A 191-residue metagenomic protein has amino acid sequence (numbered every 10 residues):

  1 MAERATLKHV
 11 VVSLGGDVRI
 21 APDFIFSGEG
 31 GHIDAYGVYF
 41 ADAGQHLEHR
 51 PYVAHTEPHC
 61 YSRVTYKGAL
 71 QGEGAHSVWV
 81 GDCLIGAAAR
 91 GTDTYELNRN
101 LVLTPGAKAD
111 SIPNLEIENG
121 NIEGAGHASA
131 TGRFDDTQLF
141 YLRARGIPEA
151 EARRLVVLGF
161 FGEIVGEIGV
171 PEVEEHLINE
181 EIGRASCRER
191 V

Functional and structural regions predicted by a protein language model:
M1-I147, F161, I168-R188: Conserved beta-strand/loop scaffold segments within soluble protein domains that form the structured core and edges
G31, A152-R153: Small-residue helix-packing motif on alpha-helices
R154-E163: Small/polar glycine-rich anion-binding or flexible loop at a beta-alpha turn
